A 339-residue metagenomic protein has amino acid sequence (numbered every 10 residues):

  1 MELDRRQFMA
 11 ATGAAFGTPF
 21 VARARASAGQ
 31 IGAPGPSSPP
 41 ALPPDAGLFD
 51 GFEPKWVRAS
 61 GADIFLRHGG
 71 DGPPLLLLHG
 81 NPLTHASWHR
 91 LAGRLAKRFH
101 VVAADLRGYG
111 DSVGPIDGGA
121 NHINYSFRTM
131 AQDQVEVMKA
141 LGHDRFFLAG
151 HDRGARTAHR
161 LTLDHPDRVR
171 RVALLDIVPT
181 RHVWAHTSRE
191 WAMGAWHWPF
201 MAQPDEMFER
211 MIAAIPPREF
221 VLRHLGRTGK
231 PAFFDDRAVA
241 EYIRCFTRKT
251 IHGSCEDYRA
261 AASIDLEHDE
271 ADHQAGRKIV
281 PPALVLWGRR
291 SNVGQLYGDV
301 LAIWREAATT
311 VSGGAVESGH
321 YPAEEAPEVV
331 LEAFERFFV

Functional and structural regions predicted by a protein language model:
M1-F16: N-terminal secretory signal peptides and thylakoid transit peptides that target proteins across membranes
T12, L91, L161, A333-F337: Hydrophobic residues on the short alpha-helix immediately C-terminal to a glycine-rich phosphate/catalytic loop
R23-G32: Signal peptide processing junction and immediate N-terminal pro/mature segment of secreted/exported proteins
I31-K55, D63-I64, P74, V102 (+4 more regions): Flexible "cap/lid" subdomain of the alpha/beta-hydrolase fold that forms the substrate-access gate
S60-H68: A short loop-to-beta-strand scaffold at the N-terminal edge of the catalytic core in hydrolase folds
H68-G114: Conserved HGGG/HGGXW glycine-rich cap/lid loop of the alpha/beta-hydrolase fold
G80, E325-A326: Active-site helix-initiating loop/hinge in glycosyltransferases
